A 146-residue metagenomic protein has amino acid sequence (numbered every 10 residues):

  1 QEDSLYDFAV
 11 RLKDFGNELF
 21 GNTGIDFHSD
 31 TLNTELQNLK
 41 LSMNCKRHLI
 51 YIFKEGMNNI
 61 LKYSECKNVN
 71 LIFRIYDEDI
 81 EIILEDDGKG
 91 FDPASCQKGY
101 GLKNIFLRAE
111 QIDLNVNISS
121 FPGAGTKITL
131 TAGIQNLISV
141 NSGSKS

Functional and structural regions predicted by a protein language model:
S4-I25: Short beta-to-alpha transition helix within the HATPase_c
L19, I25-T34, V116-S119: Conserved transmitter core of two-component histidine kinases
D30-K54: Conserved short strand/loop->alpha-helix "switch" segment adjacent to the catalytic nucleotide/phosphoryl-transfer site
K46-V69: Conserved ATP-binding N-box helix of the HATPase_c
N68-E78, P122: Short beta-strand/loop element within the Bergerat-fold HATPase_c
D79, G90, P122-T129: Glycine-rich nucleotide-binding loop
D86: Acidic ATP/Mg2+-coordinating residue in the GHKL
A94-A124: ATP phosphate-binding glycine-rich loop and adjacent ATP-lid/helix-beta elements within ATP-binding kinase/ATPase
